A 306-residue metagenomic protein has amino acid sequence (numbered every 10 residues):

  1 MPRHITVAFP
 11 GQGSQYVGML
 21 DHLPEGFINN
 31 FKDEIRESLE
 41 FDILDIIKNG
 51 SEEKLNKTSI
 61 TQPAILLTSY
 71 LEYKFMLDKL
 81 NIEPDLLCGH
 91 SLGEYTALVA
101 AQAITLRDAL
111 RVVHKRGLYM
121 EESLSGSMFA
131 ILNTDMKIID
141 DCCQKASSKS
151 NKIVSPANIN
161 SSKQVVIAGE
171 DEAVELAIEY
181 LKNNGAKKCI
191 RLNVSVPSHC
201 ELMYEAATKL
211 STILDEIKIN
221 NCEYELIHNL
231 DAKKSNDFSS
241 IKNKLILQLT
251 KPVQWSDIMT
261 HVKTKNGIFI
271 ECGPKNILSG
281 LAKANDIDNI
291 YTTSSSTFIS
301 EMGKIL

Functional and structural regions predicted by a protein language model:
P2-I138, F269-T297: FabD-like malonyl-/acyl-CoA
R3, I82, N184, N221-C222 (+1 more regions): Structured loop/turn residues at beta-strand edges in well-structured enzyme cores
Q12-S14, E37-F41, A101-L249: Alpha/beta catalytic cores of group-transfer enzymes, especially the acyltransferase/condensing modules of polyketide
T61-P63, R116, P197, P252 (+1 more regions): Glycine-rich phosphate/pyrophosphate-binding beta-alpha loops
L80-I82, K149, V262-I268: Glycine-rich phosphate-binding loop signature in dinucleotide/nucleotide-binding domains
D231, N289-L306: Short, flexible loop segments at boundaries between secondary-structure elements
T250-G267: A short, acidic, amphipathic alpha-helical segment used as a generic capping/interface helix at domain edges
